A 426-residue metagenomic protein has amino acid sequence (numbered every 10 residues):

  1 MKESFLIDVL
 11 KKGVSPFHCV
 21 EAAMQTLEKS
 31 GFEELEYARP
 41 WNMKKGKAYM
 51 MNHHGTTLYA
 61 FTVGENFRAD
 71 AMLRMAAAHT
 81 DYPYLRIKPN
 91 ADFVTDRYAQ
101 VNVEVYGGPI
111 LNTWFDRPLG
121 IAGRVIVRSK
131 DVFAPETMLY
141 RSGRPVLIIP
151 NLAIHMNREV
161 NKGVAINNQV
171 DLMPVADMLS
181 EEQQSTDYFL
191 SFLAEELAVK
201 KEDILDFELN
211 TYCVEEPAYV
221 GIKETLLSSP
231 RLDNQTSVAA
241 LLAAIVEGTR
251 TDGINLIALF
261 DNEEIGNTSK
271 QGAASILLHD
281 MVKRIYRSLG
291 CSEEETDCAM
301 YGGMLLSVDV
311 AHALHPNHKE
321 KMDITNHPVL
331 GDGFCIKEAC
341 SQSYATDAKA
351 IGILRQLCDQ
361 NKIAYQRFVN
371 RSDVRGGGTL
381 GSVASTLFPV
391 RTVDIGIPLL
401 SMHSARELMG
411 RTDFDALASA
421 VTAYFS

Functional and structural regions predicted by a protein language model:
M1-S426: N-terminal hydrophobic/helix-forming segments and targeting peptides
